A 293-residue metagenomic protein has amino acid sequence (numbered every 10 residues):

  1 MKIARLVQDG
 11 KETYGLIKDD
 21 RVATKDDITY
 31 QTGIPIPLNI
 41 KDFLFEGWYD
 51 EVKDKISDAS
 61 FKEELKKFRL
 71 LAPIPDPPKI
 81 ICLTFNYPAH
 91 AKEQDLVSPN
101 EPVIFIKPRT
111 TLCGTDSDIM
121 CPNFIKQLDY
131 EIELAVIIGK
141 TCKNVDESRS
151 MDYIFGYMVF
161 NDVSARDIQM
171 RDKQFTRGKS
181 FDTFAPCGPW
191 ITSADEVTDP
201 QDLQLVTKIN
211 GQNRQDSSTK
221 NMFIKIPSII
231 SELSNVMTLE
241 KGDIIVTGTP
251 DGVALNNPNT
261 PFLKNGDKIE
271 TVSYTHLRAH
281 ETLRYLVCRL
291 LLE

Functional and structural regions predicted by a protein language model:
M1-L83, Y87-P102: N-terminal non-catalytic cap/leader segment that marks the start of a structured domain
D20, D152-I154, N257-E270, R278: Short, compositionally biased
P73, Q127, T238, F262-L263: Residue-level "contact hotspot" at macromolecular interaction interfaces
P77-S231, V236: Glycine-enriched loop-and-adjacent helix/strand subsegments that border the catalytic/binding cleft of enzyme cores
K225-M237, K241-T260: A conserved acidic, glycine/proline-rich C-terminal tail/linker
T275-T282: Conserved small/polar residues in nucleotide/adenosyl-binding loops
V287-E293: Hydrophobic alpha-helical segments, chiefly the membrane-spanning helices and signal/signal-anchor peptides
